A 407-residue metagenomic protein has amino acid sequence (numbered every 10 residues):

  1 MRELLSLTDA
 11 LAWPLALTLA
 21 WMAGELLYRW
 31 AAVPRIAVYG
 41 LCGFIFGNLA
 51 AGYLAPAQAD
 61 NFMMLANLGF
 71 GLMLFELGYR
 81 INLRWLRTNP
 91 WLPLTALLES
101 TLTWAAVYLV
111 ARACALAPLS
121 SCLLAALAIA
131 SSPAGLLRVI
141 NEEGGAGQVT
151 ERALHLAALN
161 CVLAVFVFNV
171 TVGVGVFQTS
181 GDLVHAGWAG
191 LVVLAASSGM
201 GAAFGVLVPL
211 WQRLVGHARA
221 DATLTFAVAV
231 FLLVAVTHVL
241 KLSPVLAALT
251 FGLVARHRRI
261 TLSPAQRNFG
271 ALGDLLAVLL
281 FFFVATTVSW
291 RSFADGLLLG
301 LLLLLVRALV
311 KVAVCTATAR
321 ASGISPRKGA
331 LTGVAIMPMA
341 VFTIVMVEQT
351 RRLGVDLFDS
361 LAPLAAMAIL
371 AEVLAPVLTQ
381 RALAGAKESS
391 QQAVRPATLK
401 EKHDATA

Functional and structural regions predicted by a protein language model:
S6-E25, M64, N82-C114, P118-L119 (+5 more regions): Entry/N-cap segments of selected transmembrane alpha helices and their immediately preceding amphipathic helices
A10, P14-L26, A158-L280, V284 (+1 more regions): Core mid-bundle transmembrane helix pairs that form the ion/substrate translocation pathway in diverse multi-pass
A10-L15, A59-G69, L92, E151-A157 (+5 more regions): Structural signal for the N-terminal portions of transmembrane helices and their immediately preceding loop/interface
T18-A31, L72-T88, A134-A153, F204-G216 (+3 more regions): C-terminal ends of transmembrane helices
L27-R35, I45-W91, Q212-D221, A229-L303 (+2 more regions): Membrane-interface junctions of multi-pass transporters
V33, Y79-L92, C114-L119, V139-E151 (+6 more regions): Juxtamembrane helix-boundary/capping and inter-helix hinge elements in multi-pass membrane proteins
Y39-A50, G69, T95-Y108, H155-V170 (+4 more regions): Small-residue-rich segments of transmembrane alpha-helices in multi-pass membrane proteins, especially helix faces
L77, L102-V107, L127-N169, V310-T318 (+2 more regions): Short helical (or helix-break) motifs at transmembrane helix termini and adjacent helical loops in multi-pass membrane
